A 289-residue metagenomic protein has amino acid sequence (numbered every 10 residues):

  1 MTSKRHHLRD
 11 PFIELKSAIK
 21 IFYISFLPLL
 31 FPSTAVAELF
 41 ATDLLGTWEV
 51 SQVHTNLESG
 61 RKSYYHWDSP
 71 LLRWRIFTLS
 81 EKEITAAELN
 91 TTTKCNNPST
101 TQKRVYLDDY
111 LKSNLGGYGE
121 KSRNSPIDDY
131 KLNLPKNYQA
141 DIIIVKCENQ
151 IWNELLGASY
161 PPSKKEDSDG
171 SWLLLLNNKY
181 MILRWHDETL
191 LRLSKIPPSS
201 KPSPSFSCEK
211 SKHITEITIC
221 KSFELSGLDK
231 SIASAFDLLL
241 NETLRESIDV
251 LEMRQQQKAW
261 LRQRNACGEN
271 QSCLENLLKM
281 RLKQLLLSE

Functional and structural regions predicted by a protein language model:
M1-I19: N-terminal secretory signal peptides that target proteins for export/translocation
S17-L27: Sec-dependent signal peptide recognition, specifically the positively charged N-region followed immediately by
P32-S33: N-terminal signal peptide c-region/cleavage motif recognized by signal peptidases
E38-F40, V53, S59, D68-S69 (+4 more regions): N-terminal alpha-helical modules
E38-I76, N124-S200: Lipid interaction determinants
H54-L57, L79-D167, L251-R254, L261-A266: Contiguous, well-ordered beta-strand patches that form the walls/edges of small beta-barrel/beta-sandwich domains
